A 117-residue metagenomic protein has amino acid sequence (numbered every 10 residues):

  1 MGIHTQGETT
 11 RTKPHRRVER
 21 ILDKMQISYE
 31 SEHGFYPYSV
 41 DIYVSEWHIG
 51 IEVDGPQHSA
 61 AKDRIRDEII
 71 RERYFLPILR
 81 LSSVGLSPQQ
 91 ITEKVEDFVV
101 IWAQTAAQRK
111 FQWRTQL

Functional and structural regions predicted by a protein language model:
M1-L117: Nucleic-acid endo/exonuclease domains
